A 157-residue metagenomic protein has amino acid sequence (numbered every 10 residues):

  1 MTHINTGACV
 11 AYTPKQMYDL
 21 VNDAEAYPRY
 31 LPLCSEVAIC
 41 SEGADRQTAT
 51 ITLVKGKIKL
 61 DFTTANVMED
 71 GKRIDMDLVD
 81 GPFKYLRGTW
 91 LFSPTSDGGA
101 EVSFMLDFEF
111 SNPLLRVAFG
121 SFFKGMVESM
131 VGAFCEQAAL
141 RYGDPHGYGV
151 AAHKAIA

Functional and structural regions predicted by a protein language model:
M1-A44, D97, D144, I156-A157: Hydrophobic ligand-binding cavity/cleft-lining segments
H3-G7, R46-T48, D61, R73 (+2 more regions): Intrinsic-disorder/low-complexity, polar/charged segments enriched in Ser/Thr/Lys/Arg/Asp/Glu/Gln
T6-A8, V37, F62-V67, R87-P94: Hydrophobic/aromatic beta-strand elements that line small-molecule binding cavities or substrate pockets in beta-rich
P14, C40-D45, M68-K72, L91-E101: A short, structured loop/turn motif at beta-sheet edges
M17-Y18, Y27, A49, F104 (+1 more regions): Hydrophobic pocket/interface hotspot
A38-V79, A133, Q137, I156: Glycine-rich portal/gate segments that line the openings of hydrophobic small-molecule binding cavities
L78-S129: Beta-strand/loop substructures that line and gate deep hydrophobic ligand-binding cavities in soluble
F110, L114-A157: A conserved amphipathic terminal alpha-helix motif
